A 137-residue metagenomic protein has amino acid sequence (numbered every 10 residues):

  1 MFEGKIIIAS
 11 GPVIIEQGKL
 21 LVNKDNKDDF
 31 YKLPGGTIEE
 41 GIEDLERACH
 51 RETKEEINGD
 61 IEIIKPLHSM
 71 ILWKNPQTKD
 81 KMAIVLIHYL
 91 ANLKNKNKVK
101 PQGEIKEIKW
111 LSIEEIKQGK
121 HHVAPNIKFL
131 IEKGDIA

Functional and structural regions predicted by a protein language model:
M1-L20, I64, L90: Conserved N-terminal beta-strand and adjoining loop/helix that marks the start of the Nudix/MutT-like hydrolase domain
F2-I6, T78-V85, Q102-I105: A generic structural micro-feature
E3, E40-D44, D80, H122: Residues at secondary-structure transition points
I14, H88-N92, K109-S112: Short, well-ordered beta-strand micro-motif
E16-E55: Conserved Nudix-box catalytic region and its N-terminal flanking loop in Nudix hydrolases and closely related
D29-Y31, K98-A137: Nudix hydrolase/Nudix homology domain
G59-S69: A short coil-to-beta-strand element that immediately follows conserved catalytic motifs
I71-K98: Active-site-adjacent beta-strand/loop module that shapes the phosphate/pyrophosphate-binding cleft
